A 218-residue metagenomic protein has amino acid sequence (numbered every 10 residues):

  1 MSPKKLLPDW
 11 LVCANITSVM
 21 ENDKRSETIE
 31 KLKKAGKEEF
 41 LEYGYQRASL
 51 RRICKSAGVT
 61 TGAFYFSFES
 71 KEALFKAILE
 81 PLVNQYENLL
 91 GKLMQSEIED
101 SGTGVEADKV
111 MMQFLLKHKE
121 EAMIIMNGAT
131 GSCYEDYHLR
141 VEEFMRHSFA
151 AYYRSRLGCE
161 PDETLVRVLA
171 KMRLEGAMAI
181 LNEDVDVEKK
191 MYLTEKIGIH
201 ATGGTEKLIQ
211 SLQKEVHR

Functional and structural regions predicted by a protein language model:
M1-R25, Q213-R218: N-terminal intrinsically disordered/low-complexity leader segments
K31, A35, E39-A73, A77: Helix-turn-helix
L50, E80-L90: Short, basic, alpha-helical segments at the C-terminal edge of helix-turn-helix-like DNA-binding modules
K76-L82, Y134-H138: Alpha-helical DNA-contacting segments of helix-turn-helix folds
A77, G91-K117: Hydrophobic alpha-helical connector segments
E87, Q113, S132-L157, T164-K171: Amphipathic alpha-helical packing segments from all-alpha helical-bundle domains
V110-S132, A179: Amphipathic alpha-helical segments used for helix-helix packing
M123-N127, Y153-R218: Hydrophobic/aromatic-rich alpha-helical bundle segments in the mid-to-C-terminal region
